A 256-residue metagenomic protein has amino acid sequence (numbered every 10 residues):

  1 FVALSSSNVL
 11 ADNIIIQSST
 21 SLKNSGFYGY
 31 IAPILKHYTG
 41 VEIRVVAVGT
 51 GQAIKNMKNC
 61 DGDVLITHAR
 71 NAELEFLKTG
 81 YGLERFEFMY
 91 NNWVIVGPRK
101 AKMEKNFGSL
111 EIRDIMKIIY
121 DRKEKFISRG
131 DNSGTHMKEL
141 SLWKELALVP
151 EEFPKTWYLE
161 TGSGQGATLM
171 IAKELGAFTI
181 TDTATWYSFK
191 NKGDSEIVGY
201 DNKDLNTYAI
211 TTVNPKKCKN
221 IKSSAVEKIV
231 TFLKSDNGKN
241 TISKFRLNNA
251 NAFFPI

Functional and structural regions predicted by a protein language model:
L10-E42, G51, K55-D61, A69-R70 (+3 more regions): Exported/periplasmic ABC-transporter solute-binding proteins
D63-V64, L83-V96: Short, glycine-/small- and polar/acidic-enriched structural segments that line small-molecule recognition paths
